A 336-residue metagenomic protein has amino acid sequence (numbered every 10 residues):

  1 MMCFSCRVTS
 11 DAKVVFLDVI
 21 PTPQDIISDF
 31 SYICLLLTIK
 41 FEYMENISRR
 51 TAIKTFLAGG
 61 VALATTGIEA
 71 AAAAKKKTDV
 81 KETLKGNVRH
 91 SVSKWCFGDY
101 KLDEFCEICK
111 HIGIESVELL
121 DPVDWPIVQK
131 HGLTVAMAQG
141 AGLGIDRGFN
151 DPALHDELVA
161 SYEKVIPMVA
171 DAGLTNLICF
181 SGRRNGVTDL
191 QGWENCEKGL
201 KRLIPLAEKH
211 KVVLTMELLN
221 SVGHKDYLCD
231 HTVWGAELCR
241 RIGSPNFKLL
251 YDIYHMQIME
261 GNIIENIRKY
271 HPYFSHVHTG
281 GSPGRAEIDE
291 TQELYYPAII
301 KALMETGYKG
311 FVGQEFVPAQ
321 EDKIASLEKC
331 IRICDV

Functional and structural regions predicted by a protein language model:
F4, S10, V15-I47: N-terminal secretory signal peptides
Y32, I39, Y43-R89, K94-K110 (+3 more regions): Histidine-acidic metal/acid-base catalytic patches
F56-T65, K76, E82-L84, G148-K248 (+1 more regions): Active-site acidic/histidine proton-transfer and metal-coordination neighborhood in alpha/beta enzyme cores
C96-G98, D121-V123, A141-L143, R183-N185 (+4 more regions): Active-site-proximal loop/turn and secondary-structure-junction residues that shape catalytic pockets, frequently
F105-D124: Catalytic domains of carbohydrate-active enzymes, especially glycoside hydrolases
D121-H131, I145-D146: Glycine-rich, proline-tolerant flexible connector loops at the mouths of alpha/beta enzymes
